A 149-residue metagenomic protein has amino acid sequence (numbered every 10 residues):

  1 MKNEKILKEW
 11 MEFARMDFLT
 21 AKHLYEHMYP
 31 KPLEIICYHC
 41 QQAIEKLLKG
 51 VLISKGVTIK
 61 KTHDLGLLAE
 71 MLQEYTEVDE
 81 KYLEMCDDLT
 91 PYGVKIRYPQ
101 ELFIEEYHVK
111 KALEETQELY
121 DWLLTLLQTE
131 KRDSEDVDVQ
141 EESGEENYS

Functional and structural regions predicted by a protein language model:
M1-S149: Terminal alpha-helical segments
